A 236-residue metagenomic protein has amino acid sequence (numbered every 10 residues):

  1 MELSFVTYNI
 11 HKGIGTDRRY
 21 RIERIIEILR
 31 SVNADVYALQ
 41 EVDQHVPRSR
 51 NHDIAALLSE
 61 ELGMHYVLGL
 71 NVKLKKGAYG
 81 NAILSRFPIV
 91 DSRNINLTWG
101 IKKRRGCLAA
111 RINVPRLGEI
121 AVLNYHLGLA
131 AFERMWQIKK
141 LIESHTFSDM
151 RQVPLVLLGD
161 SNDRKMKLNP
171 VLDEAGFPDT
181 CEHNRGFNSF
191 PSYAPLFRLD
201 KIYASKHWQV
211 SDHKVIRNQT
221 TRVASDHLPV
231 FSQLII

Functional and structural regions predicted by a protein language model:
M1-V36, E60-E61, H65-L68, V72-I236: Active-site regions of metal-assisted phosphoester/phosphodiester hydrolases, unifying DNase/endonuclease modules
G13, Q40-P47: Active-site neighborhood of divalent metal-dependent phosphoester/pyrophosphate hydrolases
H45-R48, K75-G77: Short active-site-adjacent helix-start/loop capping segments
V46-A56: Short, flexible, glycine-rich and Lys/Arg-enriched loop motifs at helix boundaries that contact anionic partners
